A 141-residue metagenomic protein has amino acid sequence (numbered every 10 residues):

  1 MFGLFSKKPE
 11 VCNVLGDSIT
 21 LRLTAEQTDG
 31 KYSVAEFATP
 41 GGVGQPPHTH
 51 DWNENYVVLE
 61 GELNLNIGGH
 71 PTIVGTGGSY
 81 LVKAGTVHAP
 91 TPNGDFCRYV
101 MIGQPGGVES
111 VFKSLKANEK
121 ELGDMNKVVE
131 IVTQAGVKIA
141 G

Functional and structural regions predicted by a protein language model:
M1-K31, E119-G141: A short, N-terminal "cap"/entry segment at the start of jelly-roll beta-barrel domains of the cupin/DSBH fold
G3, G69-V87: Short acidic-glycine-tyrosine-enriched beta hairpin
T20-L21, A35-T49: Conserved short histidine dyad/triad with adjacent acidic residue
L21, V34-E36, N55, P71 (+1 more regions): Conserved hydrophobic/aromatic beta-strand scaffold that supports enzyme active sites
T28, A84-E109: Ligand-binding loop in jelly-roll beta-barrel domains
V43, L63, S110: Hydrophobic small-molecule pocket/channel-lining residues, especially in calycin-type beta-barrels
N53-E54, V58-L63, G68: Glycine- and acidic-residue-biased ligand/ion/polar-headgroup-sensing regions
R98, F112-A117: A hydrophobic, small-residue-rich beta->alpha segment in the mid-to-C-terminal subdomain of diverse proteins
